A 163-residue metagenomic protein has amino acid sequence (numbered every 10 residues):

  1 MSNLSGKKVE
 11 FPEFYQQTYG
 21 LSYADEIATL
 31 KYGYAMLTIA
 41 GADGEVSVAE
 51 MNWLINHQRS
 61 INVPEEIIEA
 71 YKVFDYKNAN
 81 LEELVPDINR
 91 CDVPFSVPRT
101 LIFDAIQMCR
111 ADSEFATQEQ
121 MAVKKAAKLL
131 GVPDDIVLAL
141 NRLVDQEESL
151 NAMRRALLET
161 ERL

Functional and structural regions predicted by a protein language model:
M1-T38, S47-L163: Small-residue-enriched hydrophobic alpha-helices in membranes
